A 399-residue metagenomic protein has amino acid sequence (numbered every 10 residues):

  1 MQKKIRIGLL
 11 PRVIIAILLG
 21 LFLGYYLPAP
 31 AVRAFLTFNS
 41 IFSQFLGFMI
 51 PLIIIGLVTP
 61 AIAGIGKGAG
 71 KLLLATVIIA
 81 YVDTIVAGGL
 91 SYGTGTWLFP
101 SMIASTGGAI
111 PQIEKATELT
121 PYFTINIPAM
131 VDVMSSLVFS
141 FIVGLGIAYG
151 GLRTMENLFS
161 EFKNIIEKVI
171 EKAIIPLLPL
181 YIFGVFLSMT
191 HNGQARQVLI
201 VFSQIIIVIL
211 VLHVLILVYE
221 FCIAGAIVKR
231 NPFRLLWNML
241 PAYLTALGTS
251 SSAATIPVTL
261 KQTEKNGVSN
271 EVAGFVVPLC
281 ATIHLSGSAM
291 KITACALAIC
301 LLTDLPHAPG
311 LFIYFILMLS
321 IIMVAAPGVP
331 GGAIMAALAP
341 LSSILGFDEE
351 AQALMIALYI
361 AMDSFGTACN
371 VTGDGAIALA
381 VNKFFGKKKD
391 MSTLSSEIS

Functional and structural regions predicted by a protein language model:
Q2-L27, S40-M49, K71-R234, M391-S399: Signature of multi-pass transmembrane helix bundles
P28-A29, A63-K71, P100-I103, A148-R153 (+7 more regions): Juxtamembrane helix-boundary/capping and inter-helix hinge elements in multi-pass membrane proteins
A34, G70, L74, A195-S203 (+3 more regions): Membrane-water interface of transmembrane alpha-helices in multipass transporters/channels
L36-G47, N157-K172, W237-T245, K261-K265 (+2 more regions): Short amphipathic alpha-helical coupling elements at transmembrane boundaries
I41, F45, V58-T59, T76-Y81 (+9 more regions): Transmembrane helix-bundle signature of multi-pass membrane transporters/permeases
G70-T76, K168-I175, K265-A281, H307-L311 (+2 more regions): Membrane-interface alpha-helices at helix entry/exit sites of multi-pass transporters
I103, T293-S399: Transmembrane alpha-helical segments and their short flanking loops that form helix-hairpins/helix-helix interfaces
I113, L236-T293, S320-I334, A361-A380: Alpha-helical membrane segments and immediately flanking helix-loop junctions that form or couple to the substrate/ion
